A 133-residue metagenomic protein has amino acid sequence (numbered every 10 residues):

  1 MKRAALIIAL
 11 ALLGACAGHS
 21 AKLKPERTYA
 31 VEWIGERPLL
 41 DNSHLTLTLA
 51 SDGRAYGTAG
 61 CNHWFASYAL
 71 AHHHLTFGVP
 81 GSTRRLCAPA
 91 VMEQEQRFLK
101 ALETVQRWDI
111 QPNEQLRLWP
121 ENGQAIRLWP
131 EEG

Functional and structural regions predicted by a protein language model:
M1-G14: Sec-dependent bacterial lipoprotein signal peptides
C16-G133: Lipid interaction determinants
